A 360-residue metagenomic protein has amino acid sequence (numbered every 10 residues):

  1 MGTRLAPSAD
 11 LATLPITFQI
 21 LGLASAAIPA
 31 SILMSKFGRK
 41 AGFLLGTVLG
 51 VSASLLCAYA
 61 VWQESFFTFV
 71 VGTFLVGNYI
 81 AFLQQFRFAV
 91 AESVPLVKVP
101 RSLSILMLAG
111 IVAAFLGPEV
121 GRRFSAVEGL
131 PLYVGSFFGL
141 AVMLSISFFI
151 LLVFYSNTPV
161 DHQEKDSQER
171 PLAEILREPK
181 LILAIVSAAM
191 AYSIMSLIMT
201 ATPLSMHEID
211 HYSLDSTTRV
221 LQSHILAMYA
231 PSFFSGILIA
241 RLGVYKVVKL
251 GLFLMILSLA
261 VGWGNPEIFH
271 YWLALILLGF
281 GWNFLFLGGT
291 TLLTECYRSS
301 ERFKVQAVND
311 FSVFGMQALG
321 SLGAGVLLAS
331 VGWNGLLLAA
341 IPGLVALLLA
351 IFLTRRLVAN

Functional and structural regions predicted by a protein language model:
M1-A9, T200-V220: Short amphipathic helix-loop junctions that connect adjacent transmembrane helices in Major Facilitator Superfamily/SLC
A26-R39, A230-V244, L328: Helix-to-loop junctions at the C-terminal end of transmembrane segments in multipass secondary transporters
V48-Q63, L254-P266: C-terminal ends and interior cores of transmembrane alpha-helices in multi-pass membrane transporters/permeases
F66-A81, H270-F284: Hydrophobic core of transmembrane alpha-helices in multi-pass small-molecule transporters, especially MFS/SLC-type
F66-T68, L96, I105-L152: Helix-loop-helix hairpin linking two adjacent transmembrane segments in secondary transporters
V70-L108: Cytoplasmic helix-loop-helix junction between adjacent transmembrane helices in 12-TM secondary transporters
A141-H162, A350-R355: C-terminal membrane-cytosol helix-exit motif in multi-pass small-molecule transporters
S156-I185: Juxtamembrane intracellular "pre-TM" segments in multi-pass secondary transporters
